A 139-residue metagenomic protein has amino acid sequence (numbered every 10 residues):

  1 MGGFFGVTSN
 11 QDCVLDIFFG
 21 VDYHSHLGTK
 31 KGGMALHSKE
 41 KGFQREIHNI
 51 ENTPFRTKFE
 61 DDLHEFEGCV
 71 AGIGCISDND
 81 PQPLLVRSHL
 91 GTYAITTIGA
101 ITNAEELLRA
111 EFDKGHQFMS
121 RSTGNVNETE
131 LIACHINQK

Functional and structural regions predicted by a protein language model:
M1-K139: Conserved short alpha-helical segments that host acidic/polar catalytic motifs at enzyme active sites
